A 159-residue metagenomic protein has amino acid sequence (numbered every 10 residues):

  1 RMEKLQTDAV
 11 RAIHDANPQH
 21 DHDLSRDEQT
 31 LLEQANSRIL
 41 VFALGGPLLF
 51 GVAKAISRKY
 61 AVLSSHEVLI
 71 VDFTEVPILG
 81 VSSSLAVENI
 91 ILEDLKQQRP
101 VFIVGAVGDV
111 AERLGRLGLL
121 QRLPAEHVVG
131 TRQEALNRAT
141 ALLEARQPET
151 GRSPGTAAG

Functional and structural regions predicted by a protein language model:
R1-T7: Flexible hinge motifs at transmembrane-helix junctions and intramembrane kinks/re-entrant loops in multi-pass membrane
A9-G159: Structured cytosolic domains appended to multi-pass membrane proteins
